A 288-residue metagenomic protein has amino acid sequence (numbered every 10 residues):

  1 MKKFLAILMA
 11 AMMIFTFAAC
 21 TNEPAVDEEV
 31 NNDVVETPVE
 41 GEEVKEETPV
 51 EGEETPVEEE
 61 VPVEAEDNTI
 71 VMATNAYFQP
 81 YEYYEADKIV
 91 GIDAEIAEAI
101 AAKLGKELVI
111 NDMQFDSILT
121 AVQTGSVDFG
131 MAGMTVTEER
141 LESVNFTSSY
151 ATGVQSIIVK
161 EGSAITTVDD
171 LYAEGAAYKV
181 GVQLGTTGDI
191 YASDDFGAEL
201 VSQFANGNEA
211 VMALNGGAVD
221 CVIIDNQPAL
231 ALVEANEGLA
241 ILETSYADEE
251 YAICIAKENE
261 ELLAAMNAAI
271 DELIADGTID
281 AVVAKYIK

Functional and structural regions predicted by a protein language model:
F17-E28: Bacterial lipoprotein signal-peptidase II cleavage site
E29, E64-G133: Extracytoplasmic small-molecule ligand-binding "clamshell" domains of the periplasmic binding protein/Venus flytrap
E60-P62, D67, T187-F204, E237-S245 (+1 more regions): Ligand-binding clefts/hinges and TM-proximal coupling segments of bilobed small-molecule sensing domains
N75-A76, T152-E161, N226, L230-D271: Periplasmic-binding protein-like
A94, V109-V122, T166, L184 (+2 more regions): Short helix-initiation/N-cap motifs at beta->coil->alpha
G105-E107, Q123-A132, A176-K179, N206 (+2 more regions): Alpha-to-beta junction loops
D116-S117, A132-E142, Y191-D194, N215-G216 (+1 more regions): A ligand-binding cleft/hinge motif common to bilobed small-molecule-binding domains
T147, V159-K179: Flexible hinge/capping segments at coil-to-helix
